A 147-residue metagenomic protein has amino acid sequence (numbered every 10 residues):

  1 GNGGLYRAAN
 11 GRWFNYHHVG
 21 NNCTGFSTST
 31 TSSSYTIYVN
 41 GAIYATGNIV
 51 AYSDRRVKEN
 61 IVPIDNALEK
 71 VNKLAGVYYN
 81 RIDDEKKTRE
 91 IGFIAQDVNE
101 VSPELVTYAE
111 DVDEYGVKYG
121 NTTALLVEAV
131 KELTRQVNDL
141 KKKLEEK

Functional and structural regions predicted by a protein language model:
G1-Y44, V112: Beta-strand-rich receptor-binding modules of extracellular spikes/adhesins
F26, S33-Y119, Q136-K147: C-terminal intramolecular chaperone/autoprocessing and neck/assembly modules of extracellular spikes and adhesins
E69, L125-E128: Active-site phosphate/pyrophosphate-handling residues
T122-L125, E132, D139: Alpha-helical coiled-coil heptad-register detector
